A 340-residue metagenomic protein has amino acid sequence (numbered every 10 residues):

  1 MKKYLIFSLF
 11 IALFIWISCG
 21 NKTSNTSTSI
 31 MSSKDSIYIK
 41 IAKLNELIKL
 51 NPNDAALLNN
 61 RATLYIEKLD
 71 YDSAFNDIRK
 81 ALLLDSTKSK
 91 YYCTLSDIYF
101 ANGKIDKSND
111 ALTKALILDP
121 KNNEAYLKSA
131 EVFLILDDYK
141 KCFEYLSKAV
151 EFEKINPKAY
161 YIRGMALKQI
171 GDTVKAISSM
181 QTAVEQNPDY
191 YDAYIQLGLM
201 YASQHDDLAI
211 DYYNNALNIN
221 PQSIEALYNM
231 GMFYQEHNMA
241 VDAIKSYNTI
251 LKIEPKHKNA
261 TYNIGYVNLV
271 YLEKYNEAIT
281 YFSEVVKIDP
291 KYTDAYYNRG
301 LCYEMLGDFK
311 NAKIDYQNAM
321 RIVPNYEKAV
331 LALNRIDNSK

Functional and structural regions predicted by a protein language model:
C19-R79, L83-D85, N338-K340: N-terminal leader/linker segments that initiate helical-solenoid repeat arrays
K22-S29, L301-K340: Terminal, low-structured helical/coil segments at or just beyond the last alpha-helical repeat
K34-A42, L69-K80, N102-K114, L136-K148 (+5 more regions): Structural signature of tandem alpha-helical TPR/SEL1-like repeats, specifically the intra-repeat loop/turn
A55-A56, S89-K90, N123-E124, P157-K158 (+5 more regions): Helix-start (N-cap) detector for alpha-helical repeat units in TPR-like alpha-solenoids, especially tetratricopeptide
T63, D97, E131, M165 (+5 more regions): Residue-level recognition of tetratricopeptide repeat
I66, C93, F100, L127 (+8 more regions): Position-specific recognition of the canonical hydrophobic site in helix A of tetratricopeptide repeat
